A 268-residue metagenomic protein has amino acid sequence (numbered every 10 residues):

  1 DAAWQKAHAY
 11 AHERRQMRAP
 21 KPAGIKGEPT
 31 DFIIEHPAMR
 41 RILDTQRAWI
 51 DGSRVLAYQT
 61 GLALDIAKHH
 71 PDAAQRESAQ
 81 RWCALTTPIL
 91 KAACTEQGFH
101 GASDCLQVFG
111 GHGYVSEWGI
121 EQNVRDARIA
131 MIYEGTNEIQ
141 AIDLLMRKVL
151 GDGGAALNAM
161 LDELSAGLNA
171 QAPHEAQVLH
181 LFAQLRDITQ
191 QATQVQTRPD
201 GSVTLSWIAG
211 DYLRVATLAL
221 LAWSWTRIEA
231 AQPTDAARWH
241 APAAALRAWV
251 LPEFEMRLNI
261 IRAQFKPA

Functional and structural regions predicted by a protein language model:
D1-P29, W49-P71, C94-H112, K148-E175 (+2 more regions): Long, well-ordered alpha-helical segments
P20-T30, G111, G119-N123, A183 (+2 more regions): A glycine-rich phosphate-binding loop feature that marks nucleotide/adenosyl-phosphate handling sites
E28, I34-T45, R76-P88, A127 (+1 more regions): Glycine- and acidic
R41, T45-A48, I89, A183 (+1 more regions): DHp/HisKA dimerization-phosphoacceptor four-helix bundle of two-component histidine kinases and homologous
D51-R54, A93, T136, Q140 (+1 more regions): Residue-level signal for the membrane-embedded core of alpha-helical transmembrane segments, especially mid-helix
Q59, R81-L161, A245-P267: Alpha-helix capping/hinge segments and adjacent helical runs
P71-D72, Y133: Short alpha-helix boundary/capping motifs
G151, G167-A268: C-terminal amphipathic alpha-helical interaction region
